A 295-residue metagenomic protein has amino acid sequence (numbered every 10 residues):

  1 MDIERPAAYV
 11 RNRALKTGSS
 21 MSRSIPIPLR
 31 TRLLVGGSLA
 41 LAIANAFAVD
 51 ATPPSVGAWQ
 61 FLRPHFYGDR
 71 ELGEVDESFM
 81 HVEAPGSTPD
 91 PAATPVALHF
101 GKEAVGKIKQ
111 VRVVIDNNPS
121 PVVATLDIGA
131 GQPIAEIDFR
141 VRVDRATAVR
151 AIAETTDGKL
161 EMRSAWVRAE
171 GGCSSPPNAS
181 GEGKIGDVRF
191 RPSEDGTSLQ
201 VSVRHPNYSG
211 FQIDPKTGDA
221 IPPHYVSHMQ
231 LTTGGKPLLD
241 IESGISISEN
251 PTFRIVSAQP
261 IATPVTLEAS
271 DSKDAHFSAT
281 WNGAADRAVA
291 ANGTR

Functional and structural regions predicted by a protein language model:
E4-R5, A14: N-terminal amphipathic/hydrophobic targeting modules at extreme N-termini, encompassing cleavable Sec/SRP-type signal
Y9-R11: Short, positively charged and aromatic/hydrophobic N-terminal segments
G18, G36-G37: Residue-identity detector for glycine
S22-V35: Bacterial N-terminal signal peptides that target proteins for export
V35-G36, A46: Cleavable N-terminal signal peptides
V49-E182, D187-G196, Q200-T266, S270-T294: A general "mature secreted/periplasmic domain" signal
